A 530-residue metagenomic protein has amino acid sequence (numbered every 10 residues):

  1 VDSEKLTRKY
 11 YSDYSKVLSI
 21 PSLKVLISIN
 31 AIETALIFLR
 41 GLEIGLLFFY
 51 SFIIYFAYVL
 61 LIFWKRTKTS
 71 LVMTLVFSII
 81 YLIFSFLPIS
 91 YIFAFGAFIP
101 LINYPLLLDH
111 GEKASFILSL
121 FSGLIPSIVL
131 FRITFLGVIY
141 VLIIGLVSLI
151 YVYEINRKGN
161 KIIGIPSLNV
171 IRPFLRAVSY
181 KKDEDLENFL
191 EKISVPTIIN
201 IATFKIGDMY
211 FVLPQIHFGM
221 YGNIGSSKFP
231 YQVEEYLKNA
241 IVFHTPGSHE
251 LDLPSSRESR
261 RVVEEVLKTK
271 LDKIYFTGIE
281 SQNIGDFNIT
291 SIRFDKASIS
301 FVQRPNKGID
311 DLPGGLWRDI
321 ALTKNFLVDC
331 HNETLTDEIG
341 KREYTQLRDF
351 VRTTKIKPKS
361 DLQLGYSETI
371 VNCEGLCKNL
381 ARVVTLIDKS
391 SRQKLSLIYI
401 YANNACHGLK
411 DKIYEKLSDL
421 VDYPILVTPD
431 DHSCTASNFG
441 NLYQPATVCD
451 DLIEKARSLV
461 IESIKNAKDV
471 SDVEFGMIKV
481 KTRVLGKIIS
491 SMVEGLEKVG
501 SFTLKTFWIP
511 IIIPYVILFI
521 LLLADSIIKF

Functional and structural regions predicted by a protein language model:
V1-F530: Terminal domain-initiation and capping elements
